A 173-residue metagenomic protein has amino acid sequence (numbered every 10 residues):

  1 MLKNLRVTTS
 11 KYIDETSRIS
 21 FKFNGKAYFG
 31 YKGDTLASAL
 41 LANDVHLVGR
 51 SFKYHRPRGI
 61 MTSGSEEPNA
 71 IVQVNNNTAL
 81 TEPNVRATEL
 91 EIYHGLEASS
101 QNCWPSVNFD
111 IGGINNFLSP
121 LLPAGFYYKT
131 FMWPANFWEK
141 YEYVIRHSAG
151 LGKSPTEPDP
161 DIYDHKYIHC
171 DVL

Functional and structural regions predicted by a protein language model:
M1-S17, S38, A42, L47 (+2 more regions): Terminal leader/tail segments of proteins
N24-D34: Short, contiguous acidic and Ser/Thr-rich linear segments
G30, G49-R50, Y54: General beta-strand structural signal in soluble alpha/beta enzymes
D34, S38-L41, A70: N-terminal, well-ordered alpha-helical segments
F52-L173: Fe-S ferredoxin-like electron-transfer domains and their immediately adjacent linker/connector regions across
